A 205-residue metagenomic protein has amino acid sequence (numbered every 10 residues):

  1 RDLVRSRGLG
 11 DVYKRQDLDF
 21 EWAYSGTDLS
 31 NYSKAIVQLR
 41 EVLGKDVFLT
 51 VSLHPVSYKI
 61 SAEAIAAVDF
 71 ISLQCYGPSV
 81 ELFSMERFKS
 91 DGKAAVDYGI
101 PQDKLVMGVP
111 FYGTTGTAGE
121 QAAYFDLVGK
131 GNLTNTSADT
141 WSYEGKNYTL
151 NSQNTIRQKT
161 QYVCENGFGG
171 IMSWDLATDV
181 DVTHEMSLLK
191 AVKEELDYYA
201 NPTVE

Functional and structural regions predicted by a protein language model:
D2-Y13: Single conserved hydrophobic/aromatic residue that forms the stacking wall/gate of nucleotide- or nucleobase-binding
K14, D69, G169: Receiver (REC) domain switch/active-site residues of two-component response regulators
Q16, D103-K104, V109, I171-D175: Surface-exposed patches in mature extracellular/periplasmic domains of secreted proteins
D19-G44, F48-V51, Q153-V204: Active-site and adjacent substrate-binding regions of carbohydrate-active enzymes
E21-G131: Substrate-binding surface in catalytic domains of secreted glycosidases
Q102-C164, V182, L188-E205: Glycan-binding loop/region signatures in secreted carbohydrate-active enzymes
